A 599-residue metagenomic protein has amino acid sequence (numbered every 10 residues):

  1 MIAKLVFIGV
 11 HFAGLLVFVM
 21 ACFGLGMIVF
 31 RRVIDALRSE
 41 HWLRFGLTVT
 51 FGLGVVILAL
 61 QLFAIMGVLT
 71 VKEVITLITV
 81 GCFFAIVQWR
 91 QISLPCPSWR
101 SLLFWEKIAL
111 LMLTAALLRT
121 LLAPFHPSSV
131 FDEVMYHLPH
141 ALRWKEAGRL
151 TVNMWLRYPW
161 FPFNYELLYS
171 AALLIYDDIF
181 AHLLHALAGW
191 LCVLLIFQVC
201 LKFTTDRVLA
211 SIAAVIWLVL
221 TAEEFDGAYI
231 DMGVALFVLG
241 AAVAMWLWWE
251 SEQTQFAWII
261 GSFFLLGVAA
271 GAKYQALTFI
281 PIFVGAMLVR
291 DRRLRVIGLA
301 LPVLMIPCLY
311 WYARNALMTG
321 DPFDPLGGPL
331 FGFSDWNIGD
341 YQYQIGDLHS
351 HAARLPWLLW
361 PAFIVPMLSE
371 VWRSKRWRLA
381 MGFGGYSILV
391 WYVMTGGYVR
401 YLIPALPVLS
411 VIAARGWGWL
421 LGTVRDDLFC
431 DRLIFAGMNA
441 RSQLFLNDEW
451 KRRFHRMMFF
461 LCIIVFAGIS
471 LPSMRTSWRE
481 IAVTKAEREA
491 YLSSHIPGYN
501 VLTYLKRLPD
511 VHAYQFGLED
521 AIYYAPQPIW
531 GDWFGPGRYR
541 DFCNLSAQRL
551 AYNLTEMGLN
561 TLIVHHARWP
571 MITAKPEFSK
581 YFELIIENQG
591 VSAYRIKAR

Functional and structural regions predicted by a protein language model:
M1-W99, L550-A551, V564: Membrane-embedded, hydrophobic transmembrane alpha-helices
D35-T48, I179-F180, I196-L220: Transmembrane-helix signature of polytopic, membrane-embedded enzymes that assemble or transfer cell-envelope glycans
K107-L113, V208, A257-L265, I280-V284 (+3 more regions): Signature aromatic-anchored transmembrane alpha helix within multi-pass, membrane-resident enzymes that catalyze glycan
L111-T114, S211-W217, G261-F264, I282 (+4 more regions): Transmembrane alpha-helix segments characteristic of polytopic inner-membrane glycan-assembly/cell-envelope
H126, V289, V296-I345, R354-A362 (+1 more regions): Membrane-lumen/periplasm interface segments of specific transmembrane helices in polyprenyl phosphate-linked
S128-D132, Y136-H137, H455, F459-Y504 (+1 more regions): Membrane-proximal, lumen/periplasm-facing interface regions of secretory-pathway glyco- and lipid-modifying enzymes
L191-V193, F197, A353-W377, M381-I388 (+1 more regions): Hydrophobic, aromatic-rich transmembrane alpha-helices and their immediate juxtamembrane boundary segments
L492-G535, T561-A567: Short periplasmic/luminal acceptor-recognition loop of GT-C membrane glycosyltransferases, typified by
